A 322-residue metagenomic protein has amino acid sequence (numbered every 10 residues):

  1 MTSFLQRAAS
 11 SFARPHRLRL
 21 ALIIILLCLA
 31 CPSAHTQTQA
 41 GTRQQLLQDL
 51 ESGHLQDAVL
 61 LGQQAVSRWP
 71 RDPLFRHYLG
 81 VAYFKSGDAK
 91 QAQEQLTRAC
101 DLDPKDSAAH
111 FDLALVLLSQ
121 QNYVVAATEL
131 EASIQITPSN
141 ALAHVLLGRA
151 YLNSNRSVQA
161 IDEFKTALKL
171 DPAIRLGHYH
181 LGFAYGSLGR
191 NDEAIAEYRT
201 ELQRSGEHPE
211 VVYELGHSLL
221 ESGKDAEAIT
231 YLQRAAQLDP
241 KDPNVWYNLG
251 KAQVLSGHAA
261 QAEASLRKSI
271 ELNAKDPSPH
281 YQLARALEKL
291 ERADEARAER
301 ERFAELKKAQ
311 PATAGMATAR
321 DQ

Functional and structural regions predicted by a protein language model:
R19-A30: Bacterial N-terminal signal peptides
C31-Y78, K85, M316-Q322: N-terminal leader/linker segments that initiate helical-solenoid repeat arrays
T38-Q39, P73-L74, S107-A108, Y123 (+7 more regions): Helix-start (N-cap) detector for alpha-helical repeat units in TPR-like alpha-solenoids, especially tetratricopeptide
E51-L60, K85-R98, S119-A132, L142 (+7 more regions): Structural signature of tandem alpha-helical TPR/SEL1-like repeats, specifically the intra-repeat loop/turn
R68, L102, I136, L170 (+4 more regions): Structural marker of alpha-solenoid helical repeat scaffolds
Y281-Q322: Terminal, low-structured helical/coil segments at or just beyond the last alpha-helical repeat
